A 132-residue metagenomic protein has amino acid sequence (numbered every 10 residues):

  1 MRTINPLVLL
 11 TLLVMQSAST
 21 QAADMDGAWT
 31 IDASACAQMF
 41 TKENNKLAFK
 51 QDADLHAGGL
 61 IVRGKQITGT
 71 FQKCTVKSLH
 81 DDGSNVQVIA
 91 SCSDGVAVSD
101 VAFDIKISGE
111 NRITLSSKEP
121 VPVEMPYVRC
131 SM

Functional and structural regions predicted by a protein language model:
M1-L7: Bacterial N-terminal signal peptides that target proteins for export
V8-L12: Hydrophobic helical h-region of N-terminal Sec-dependent signal peptides in bacterial secretory/periplasmic proteins
M15-S19: N-terminal signal peptide c-region/cleavage motif recognized by signal peptidases
T20-D24: Boundary at the C-terminal end of the N-terminal hydrophobic targeting segment
M25-D26, I31-K65, G69: Short, solvent-exposed loop/hinge segments that bridge or flank secondary-structure elements
G59-G109: Contiguous, well-ordered beta-strand patches that form the walls/edges of small beta-barrel/beta-sandwich domains
D104-K106, R112-P126: Short, exposed beta-strand-loop hairpins at the edges of beta-sheets in extracellular/periplasmic proteins
C130-M132: Short, solvent-exposed mixed-charge patches
